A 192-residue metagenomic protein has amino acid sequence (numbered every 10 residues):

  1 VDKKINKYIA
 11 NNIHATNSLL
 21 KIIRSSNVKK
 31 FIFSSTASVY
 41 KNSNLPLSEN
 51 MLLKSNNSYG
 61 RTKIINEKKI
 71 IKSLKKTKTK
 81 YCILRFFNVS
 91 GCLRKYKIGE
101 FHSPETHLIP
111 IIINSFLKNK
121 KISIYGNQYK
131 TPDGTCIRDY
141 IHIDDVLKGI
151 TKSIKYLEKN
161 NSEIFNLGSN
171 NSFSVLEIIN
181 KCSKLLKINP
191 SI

Functional and structural regions predicted by a protein language model:
V1-N11: NAD(P)H-binding glycine-rich loop region in Rossmannoid oxidoreductase-like domains and their noncatalytic homologs
A15, L19-I23, N66, I70 (+2 more regions): Hydrophobic positions on the long internal alpha-helix of Rossmann-like NAD(P)-dependent oxidoreductase domains
N17-S58, L74-T77, Y81-C82: Conserved Rossmann-fold NAD(P)-dependent oxidoreductase catalytic core, especially the SDR/UDP-sugar
T36, K68-Y96, K121-N127: Conserved beta-loop-beta element that borders a ligand/cofactor-binding pocket
Y40-N44, R94, D133: Flexible, glycine/small-residue catalytic loop immediately N-terminal to the helix bearing the conserved Tyr-Lys
T62: Active-site helix of classical SDR
R94-P104: Hydrophobic, Gly/Ser/Ala-rich alpha-helical and linker tracts in large acyl-processing enzymes of secondary/lipid
N114-I192: C-terminal substrate-binding subdomain of Rossmann-fold SDR/epimerase-dehydratase oxidoreductases
